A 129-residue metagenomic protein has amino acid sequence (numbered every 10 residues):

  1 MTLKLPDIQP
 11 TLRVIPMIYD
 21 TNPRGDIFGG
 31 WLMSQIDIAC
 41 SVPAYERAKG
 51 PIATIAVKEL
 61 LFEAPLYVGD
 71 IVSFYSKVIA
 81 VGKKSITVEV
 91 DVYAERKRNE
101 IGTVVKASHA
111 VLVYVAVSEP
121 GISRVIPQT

Functional and structural regions predicted by a protein language model:
T2-A56, L112-T129: Hot-dog-fold acyl-thioester-processing enzymes
T2-P6, P10-L12, Y67-V68, I79-T129: HotDog/MaoC-like acyl-thioester-processing domains
V57-P65: Short, charge-patterned binding micro-sites
